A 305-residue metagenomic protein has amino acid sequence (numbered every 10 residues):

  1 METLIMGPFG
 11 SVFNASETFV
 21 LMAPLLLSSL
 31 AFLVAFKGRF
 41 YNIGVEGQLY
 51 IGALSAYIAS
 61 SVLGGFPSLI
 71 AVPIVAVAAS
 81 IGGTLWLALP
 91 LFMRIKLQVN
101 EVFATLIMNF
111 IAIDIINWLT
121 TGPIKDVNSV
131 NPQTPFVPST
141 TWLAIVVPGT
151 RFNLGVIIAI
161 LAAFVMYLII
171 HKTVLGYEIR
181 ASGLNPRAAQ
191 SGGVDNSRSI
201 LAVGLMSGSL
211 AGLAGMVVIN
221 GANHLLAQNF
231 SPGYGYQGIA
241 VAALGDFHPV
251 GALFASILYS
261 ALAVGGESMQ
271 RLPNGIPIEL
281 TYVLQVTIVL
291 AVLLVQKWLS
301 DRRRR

Functional and structural regions predicted by a protein language model:
T3-L63, S80-V99, A243-H248, T287: Single transmembrane alpha-helix segments in multi-pass membrane proteins
V12, E101-K172, L280: Transmembrane helix-bundle core of multi-pass membrane transporters and related energy-transducing complexes
L25-F32, A53-A59, A79-L85, N109-N117 (+5 more regions): Hydrophobic core segments of alpha-helical transmembrane domains in multi-pass membrane transport and ion-translocation
F36-G44, F66-V130, K172-V174, P232-G233 (+2 more regions): Short loop segments and helix-boundary regions at transmembrane helix junctions of multi-pass inner-membrane proteins
Q48, G65, L85, V147-L225 (+1 more regions): Helix-loop-helix "hairpin" substructures at the membrane interface of multi-pass membrane proteins
E101-F103, V130-P132, R151-I158, I200 (+3 more regions): Loop-to-transmembrane alpha-helix initiation sites
F164, L184, S191-R198, G266-R305: Cytosolic-side transmembrane-helix boundaries in multi-pass membrane proteins
L205-A211, V217-V286: Transmembrane alpha-helical segments in multi-pass inner-membrane proteins
